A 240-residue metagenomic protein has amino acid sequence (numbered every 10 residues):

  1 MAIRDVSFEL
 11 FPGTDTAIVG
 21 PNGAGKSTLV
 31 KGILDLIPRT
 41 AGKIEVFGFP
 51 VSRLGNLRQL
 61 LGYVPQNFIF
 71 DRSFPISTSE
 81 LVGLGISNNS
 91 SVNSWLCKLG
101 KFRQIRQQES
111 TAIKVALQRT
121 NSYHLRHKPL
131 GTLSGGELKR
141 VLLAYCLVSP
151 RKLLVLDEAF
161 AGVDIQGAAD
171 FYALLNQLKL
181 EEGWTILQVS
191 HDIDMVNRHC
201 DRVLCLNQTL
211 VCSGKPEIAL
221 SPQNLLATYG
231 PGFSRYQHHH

Functional and structural regions predicted by a protein language model:
L34: Helix-to-loop junction immediately C-terminal to a conserved catalytic motif
G42-Q59: Conserved ABC transporter NBD signature motif
P50, Q208-I218: Conserved switch/coupling elements of ABC/ABC-like ATPase nucleotide-binding domains
W95-L125: Conserved ABC ATPase "signature" region
P129-L133, E137: Conserved ABC ATPase signature
L154-E158: Catalytic Walker B motif of ABC-type/P-loop ATPase nucleotide-binding domains
S190-H191: H-loop/switch region of ABC-family ATPase nucleotide-binding domains
